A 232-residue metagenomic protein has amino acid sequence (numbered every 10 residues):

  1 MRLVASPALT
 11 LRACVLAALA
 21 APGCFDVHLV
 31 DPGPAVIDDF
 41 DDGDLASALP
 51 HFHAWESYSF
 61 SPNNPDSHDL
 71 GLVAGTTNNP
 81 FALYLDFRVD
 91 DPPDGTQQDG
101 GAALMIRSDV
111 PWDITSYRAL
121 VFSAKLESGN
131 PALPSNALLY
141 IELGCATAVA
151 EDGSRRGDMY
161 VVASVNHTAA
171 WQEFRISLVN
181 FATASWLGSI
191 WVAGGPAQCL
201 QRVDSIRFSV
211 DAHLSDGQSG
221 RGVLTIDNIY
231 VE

Functional and structural regions predicted by a protein language model:
M1-C14: Bacterial N-terminal signal peptides that target proteins for export
A20-G23: C-terminal motif of bacterial Sec signal peptides marking the signal peptidase cleavage site
F25-E232: Beta-rich carbohydrate-recognition modules and glycan-binding surfaces
